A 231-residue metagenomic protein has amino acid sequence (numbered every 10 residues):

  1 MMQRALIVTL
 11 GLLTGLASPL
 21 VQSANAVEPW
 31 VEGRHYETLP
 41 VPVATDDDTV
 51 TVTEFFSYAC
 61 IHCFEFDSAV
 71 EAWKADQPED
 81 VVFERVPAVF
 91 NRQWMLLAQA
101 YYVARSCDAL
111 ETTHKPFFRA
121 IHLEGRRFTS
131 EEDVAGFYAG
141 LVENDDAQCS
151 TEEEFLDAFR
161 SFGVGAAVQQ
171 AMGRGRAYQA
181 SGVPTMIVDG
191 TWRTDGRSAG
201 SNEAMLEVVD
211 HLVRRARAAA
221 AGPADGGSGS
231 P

Functional and structural regions predicted by a protein language model:
M2-M95, A177, R214-P231: Extracytoplasmic thiol/disulfide redox context detector
V27, E143-P231: C-terminal cap of thioredoxin/glutaredoxin-like
F55-Y58, A88-V89, R105, R160 (+1 more regions): Structured loop/turn residues at secondary-structure junctions
Y58-H62, V89-Q93, A120-E124, V164 (+1 more regions): Solvent-exposed loop/turn segments at secondary-structure junctions within structured extracellular/periplasmic domains
A59-H62, S106, Q148: The N-terminal extracellular segments of secreted preproproteins, especially immediately downstream of signal
C63, Q93-W94, R127, S198 (+1 more regions): Alpha-helix N-cap/helix-start motif
D67-K74, L97-Y101, H114, E131 (+5 more regions): Extracytoplasmic/secreted envelope proteins and their assembly/folding machinery, especially bacterial periplasmic
D76-S106, E111-L141: Structural microenvironment flanking redox-active thiols in thiol-disulfide oxidoreductases
